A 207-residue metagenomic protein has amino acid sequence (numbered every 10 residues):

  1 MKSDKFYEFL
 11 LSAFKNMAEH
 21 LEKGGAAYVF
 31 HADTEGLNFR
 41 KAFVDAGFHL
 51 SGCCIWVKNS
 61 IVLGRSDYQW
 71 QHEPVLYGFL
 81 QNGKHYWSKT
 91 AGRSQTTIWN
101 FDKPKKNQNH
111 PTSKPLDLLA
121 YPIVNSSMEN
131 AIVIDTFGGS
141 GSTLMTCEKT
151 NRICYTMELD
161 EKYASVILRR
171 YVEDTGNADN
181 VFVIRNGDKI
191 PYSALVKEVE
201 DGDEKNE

Functional and structural regions predicted by a protein language model:
M1-A164: Core catalytic lobe of class I
L168-E207: S-adenosyl-L-methionine
